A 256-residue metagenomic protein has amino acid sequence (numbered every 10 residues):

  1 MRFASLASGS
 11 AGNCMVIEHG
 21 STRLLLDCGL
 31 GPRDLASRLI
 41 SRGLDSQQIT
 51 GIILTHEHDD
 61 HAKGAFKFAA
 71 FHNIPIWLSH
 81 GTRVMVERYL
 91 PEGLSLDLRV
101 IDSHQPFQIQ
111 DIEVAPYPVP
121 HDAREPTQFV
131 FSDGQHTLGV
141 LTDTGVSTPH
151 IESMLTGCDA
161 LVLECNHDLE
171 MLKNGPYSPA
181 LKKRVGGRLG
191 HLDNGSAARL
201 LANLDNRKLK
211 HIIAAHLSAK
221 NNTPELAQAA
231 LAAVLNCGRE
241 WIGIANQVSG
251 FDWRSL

Functional and structural regions predicted by a protein language model:
M1-R42, T127-D143, A160: Conserved beta-strand hairpin/beta-sheet module of binuclear metal-dependent hydrolase folds, prominently
A4-C14, H56-A65, E87: Structured catalytic core of nucleotide-sugar glycosyltransferases
L26-G29, T50-E57, W77-H80, G139-T142 (+3 more regions): Active-site neighborhood of phospho(di)ester-bond hydrolases with catalytic His/Asp-centered motifs
P32-L78: Active-site metal-binding motif and surrounding structural segment of the metallo-beta-lactamase
H58-A62, V84-M85, A123-R124, V146-P149 (+2 more regions): Active-site environment of divalent metal-dependent phosphoester hydrolases
K63-H72, E87-Y89, N222-A229: Metal-dependent catalytic neighborhoods of phosphoester/phosphodiester hydrolases
H80-Q128, S132-Q135: Metallo-beta-lactamase
P149-N246: Cap/insert and terminal regions of metallo-dependent hydrolase folds
